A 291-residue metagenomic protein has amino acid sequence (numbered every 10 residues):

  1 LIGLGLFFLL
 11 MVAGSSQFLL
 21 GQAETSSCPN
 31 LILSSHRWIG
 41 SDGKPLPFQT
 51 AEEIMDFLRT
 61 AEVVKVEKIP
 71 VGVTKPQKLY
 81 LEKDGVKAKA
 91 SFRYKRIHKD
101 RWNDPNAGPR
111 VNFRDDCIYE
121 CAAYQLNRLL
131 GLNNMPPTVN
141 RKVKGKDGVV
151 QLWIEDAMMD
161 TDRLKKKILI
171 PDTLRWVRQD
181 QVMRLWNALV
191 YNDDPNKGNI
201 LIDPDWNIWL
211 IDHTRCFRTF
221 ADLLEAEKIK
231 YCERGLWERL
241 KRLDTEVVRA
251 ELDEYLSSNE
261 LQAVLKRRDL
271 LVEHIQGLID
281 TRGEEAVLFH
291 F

Functional and structural regions predicted by a protein language model:
L1-G5: Bacterial N-terminal signal peptides that target proteins for export
F8-L10, S16-K78, D84, S258-F291: Regulatory N- and C-terminal appendages and interdomain linkers associated with kinase/kinase-like NTP transferase
I32, H36-K44, I54, K65-E67 (+11 more regions): Anionic, Ser/Thr-rich low-complexity intrinsically disordered regions
K65-I170, A188, N192: Conserved ATP-binding subdomain of kinase catalytic cores across diverse folds
L79-L81, F92, Q179-R218, V264: Active-site acidic catalytic loop and adjacent metal/ATP-binding pocket of ATP-dependent phosphoryl transfer enzymes
E82, N112, I202-F291: C-terminal catalytic region of ATP-dependent kinase domains
F113-Y119, R175-Q179, S257-E260: Aromatic-acidic/polar surface patches that form glycan- and anion
D162-R184, D203: Polybasic, positively charged surfaces/segments
